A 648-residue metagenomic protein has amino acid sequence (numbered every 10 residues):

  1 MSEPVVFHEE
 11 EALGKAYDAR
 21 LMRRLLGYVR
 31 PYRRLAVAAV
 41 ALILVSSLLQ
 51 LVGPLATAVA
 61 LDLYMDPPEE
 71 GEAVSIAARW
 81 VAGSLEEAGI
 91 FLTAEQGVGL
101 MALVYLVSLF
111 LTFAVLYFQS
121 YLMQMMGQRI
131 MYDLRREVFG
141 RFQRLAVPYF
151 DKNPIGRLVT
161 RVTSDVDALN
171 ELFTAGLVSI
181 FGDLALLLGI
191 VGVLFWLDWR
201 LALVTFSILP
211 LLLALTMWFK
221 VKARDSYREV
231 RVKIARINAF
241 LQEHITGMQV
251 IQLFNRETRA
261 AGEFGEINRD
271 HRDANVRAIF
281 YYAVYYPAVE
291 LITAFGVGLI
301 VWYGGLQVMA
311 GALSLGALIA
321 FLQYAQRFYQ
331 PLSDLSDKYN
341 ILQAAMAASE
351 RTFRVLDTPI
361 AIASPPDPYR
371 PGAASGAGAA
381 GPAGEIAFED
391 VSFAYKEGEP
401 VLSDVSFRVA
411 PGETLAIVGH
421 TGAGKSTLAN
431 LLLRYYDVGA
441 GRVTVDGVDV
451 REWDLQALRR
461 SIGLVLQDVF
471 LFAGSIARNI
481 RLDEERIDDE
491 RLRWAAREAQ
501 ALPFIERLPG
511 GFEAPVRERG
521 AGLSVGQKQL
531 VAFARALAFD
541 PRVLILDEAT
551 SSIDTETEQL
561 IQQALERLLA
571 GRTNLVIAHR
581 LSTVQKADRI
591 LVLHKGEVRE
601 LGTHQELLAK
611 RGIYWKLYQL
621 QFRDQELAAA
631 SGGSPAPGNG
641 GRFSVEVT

Functional and structural regions predicted by a protein language model:
P4-K15, M65-E69, Q128, R136-T160 (+8 more regions): Short intracellular "coupling" helices and adjacent cytoplasmic loop segments at the cytosolic face of multi-pass
L26, P31-R34, V147-P148, S164-F173 (+9 more regions): An intracellular "coupling" helix at the cytosolic face of ABC transporter transmembrane type-1 domains
R30, A41, V115, Q119 (+5 more regions): Hydrophobic alpha-helical transmembrane segments of ABC transporter permease domains
L35-L48, V178-E229, I300-L313, Q330: Transmembrane helices of ABC transporter permease
A36-A114, F195-R200, G311-L315: Transmembrane helix-loop-helix hairpins at lipid-water interfaces of multipass membrane proteins, especially the type-1
Y105-T112, L116, L209-T216, Y282-G296 (+1 more regions): Hydrophobic alpha-helical segments in the permease module
R256, F280, F295, R327-D357: Cytosolic ends of transmembrane helices, especially the final helix of ABC transmembrane type-1 domains
S364-P365, R370-T648: ABC-type nucleotide-binding domain
